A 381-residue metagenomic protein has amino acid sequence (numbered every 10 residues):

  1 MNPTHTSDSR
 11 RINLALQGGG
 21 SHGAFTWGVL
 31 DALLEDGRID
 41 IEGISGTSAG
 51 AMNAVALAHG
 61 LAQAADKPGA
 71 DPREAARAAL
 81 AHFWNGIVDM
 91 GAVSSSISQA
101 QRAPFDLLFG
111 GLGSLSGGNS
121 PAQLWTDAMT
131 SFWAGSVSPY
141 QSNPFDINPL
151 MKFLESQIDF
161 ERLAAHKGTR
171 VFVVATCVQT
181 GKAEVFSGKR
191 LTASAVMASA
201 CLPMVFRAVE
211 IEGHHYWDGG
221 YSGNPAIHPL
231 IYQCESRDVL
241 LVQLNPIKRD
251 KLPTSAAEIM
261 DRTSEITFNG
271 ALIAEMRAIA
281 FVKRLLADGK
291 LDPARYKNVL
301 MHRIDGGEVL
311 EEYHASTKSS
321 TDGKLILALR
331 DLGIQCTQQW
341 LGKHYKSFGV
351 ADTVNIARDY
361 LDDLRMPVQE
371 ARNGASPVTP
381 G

Functional and structural regions predicted by a protein language model:
M1-T47, V55-G381: Patatin-like phospholipase
